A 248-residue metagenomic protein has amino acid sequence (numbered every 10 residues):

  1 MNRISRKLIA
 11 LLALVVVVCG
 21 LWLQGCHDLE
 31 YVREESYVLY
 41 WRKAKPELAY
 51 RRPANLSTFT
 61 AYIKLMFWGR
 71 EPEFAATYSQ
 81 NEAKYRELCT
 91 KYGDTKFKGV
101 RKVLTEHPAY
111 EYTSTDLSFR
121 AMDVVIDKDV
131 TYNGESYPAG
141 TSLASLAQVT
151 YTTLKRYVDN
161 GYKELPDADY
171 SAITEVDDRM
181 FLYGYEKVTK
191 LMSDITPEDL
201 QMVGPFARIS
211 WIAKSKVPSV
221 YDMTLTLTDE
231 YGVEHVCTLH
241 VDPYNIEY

Functional and structural regions predicted by a protein language model:
M1-N2, C19: Coiled-coil-like amphipathic alpha-helices with heptad-repeat character
N2-L12: Bacterial N-terminal signal peptides that target proteins for export
L12-G20: Bacterial N-terminal signal peptides
W22-G25: C-terminal motif of bacterial Sec signal peptides marking the signal peptidase cleavage site
H27-Y248: Non-catalytic macromolecular-recognition regions in eukaryotic signaling proteins
